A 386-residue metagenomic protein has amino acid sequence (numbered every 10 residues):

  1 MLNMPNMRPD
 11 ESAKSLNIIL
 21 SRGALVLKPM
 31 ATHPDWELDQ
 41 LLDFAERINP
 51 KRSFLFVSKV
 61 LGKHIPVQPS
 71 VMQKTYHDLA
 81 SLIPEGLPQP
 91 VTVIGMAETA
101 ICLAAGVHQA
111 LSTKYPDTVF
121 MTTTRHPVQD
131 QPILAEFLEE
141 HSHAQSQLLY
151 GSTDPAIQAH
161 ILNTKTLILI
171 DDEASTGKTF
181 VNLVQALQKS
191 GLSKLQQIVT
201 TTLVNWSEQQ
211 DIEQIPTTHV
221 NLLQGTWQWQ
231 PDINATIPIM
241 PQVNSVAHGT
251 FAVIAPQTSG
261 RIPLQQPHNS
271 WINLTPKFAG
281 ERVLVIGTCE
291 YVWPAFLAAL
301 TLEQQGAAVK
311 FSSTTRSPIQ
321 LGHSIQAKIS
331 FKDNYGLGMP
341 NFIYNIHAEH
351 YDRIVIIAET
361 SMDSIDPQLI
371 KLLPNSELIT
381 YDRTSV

Functional and structural regions predicted by a protein language model:
M1-V386: PRPP-associated nucleotide enzymes
